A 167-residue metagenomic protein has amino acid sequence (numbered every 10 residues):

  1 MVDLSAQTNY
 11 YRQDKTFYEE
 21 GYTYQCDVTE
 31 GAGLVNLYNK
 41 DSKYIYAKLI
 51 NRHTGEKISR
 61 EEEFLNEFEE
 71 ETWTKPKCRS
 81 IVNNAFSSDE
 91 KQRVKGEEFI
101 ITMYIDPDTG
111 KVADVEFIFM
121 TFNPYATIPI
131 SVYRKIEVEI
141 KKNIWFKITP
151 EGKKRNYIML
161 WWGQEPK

Functional and structural regions predicted by a protein language model:
V2-A6: Sec/Tat signal peptide C-region and signal peptidase I cleavage site
Q7-K167: Charge-biased low-complexity segments
